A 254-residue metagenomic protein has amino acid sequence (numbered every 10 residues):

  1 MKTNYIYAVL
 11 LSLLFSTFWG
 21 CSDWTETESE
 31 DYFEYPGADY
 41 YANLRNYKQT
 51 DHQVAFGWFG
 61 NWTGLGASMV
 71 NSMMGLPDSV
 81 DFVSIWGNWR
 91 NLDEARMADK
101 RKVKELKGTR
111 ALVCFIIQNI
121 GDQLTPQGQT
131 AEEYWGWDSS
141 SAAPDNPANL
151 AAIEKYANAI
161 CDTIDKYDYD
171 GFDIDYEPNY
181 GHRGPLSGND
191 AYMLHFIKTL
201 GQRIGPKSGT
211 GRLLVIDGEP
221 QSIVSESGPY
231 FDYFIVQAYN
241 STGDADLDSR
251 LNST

Functional and structural regions predicted by a protein language model:
M1-A8, S12-D51: Bacterial Sec-dependent N-terminal signal peptides
D51-T254: Chitinase-like catalytic core of GlcNAc-active glycosidases
